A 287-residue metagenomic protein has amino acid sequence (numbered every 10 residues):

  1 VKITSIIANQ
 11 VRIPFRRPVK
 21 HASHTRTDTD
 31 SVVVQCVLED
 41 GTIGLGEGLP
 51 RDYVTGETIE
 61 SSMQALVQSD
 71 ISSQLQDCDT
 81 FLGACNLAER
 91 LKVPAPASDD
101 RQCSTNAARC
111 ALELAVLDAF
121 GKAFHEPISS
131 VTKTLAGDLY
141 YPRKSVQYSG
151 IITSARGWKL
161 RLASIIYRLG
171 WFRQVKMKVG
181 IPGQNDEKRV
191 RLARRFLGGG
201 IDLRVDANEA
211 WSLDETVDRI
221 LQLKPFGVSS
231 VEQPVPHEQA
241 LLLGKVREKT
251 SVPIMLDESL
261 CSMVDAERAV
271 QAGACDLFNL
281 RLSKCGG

Functional and structural regions predicted by a protein language model:
V1-G56: Structured beta-strand/loop patches that form or line metal/cofactor-binding pockets in enzymes
I3, V34, G41, L112 (+6 more regions): Conserved, mostly hydrophobic/aromatic
V37-E39, I43-F124: Metal- or metallocofactor-binding catalytic centers and their adjacent structured scaffolds across diverse enzyme
F81, I128-V131, S230-P234: Flexible, glycine/charged-enriched surface loops at secondary-structure junctions
E126, G150-R161, I166, G183 (+1 more regions): Active-site beta->alpha loop and helix N-cap motifs at the rims of alpha/beta catalytic domains
I128-R156, R189, R194-G200, G244: N-terminal small/glycine-rich loop or linker at the start of catalytic domains across soluble metabolic enzymes
I166-G180: Catalytic domains of carbohydrate-active enzymes, especially glycoside hydrolases
M177-G287: Catalytic core of soluble alpha/beta enzymes
